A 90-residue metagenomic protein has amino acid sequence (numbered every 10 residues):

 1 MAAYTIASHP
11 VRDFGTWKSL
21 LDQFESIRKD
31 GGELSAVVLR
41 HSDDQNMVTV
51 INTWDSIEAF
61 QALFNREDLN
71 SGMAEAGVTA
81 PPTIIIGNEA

Functional and structural regions predicted by a protein language model:
M1-S71, E75-A90: Short S/T/G/P-rich N-terminal loop/turn motif that feeds into the first structured element of a domain
